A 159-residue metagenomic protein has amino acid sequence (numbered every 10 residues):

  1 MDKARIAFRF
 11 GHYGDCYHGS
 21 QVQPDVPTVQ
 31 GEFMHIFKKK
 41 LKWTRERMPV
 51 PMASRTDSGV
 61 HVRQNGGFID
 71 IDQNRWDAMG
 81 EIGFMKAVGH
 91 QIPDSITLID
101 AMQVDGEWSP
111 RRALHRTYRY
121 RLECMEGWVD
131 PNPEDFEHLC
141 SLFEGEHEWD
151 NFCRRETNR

Functional and structural regions predicted by a protein language model:
M1-R159: Structured-RNA-binding interfaces characteristic of tRNA pseudouridine synthases
